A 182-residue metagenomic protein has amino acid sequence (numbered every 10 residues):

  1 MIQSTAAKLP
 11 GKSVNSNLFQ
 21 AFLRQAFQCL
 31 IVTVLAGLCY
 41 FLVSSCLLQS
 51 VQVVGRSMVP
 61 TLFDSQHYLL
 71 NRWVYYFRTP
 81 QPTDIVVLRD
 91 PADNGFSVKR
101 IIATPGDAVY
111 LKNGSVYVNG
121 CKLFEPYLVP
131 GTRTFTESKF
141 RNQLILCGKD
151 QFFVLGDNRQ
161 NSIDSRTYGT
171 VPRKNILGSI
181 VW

Functional and structural regions predicted by a protein language model:
I2-A26, I31, L42, C46-Q52 (+1 more regions): Soluble "head" domains of membrane/secretory-pathway proteins
T33-V34, L38-C39: Single-pass alpha-helical transmembrane signal-anchor segments in small membrane proteins across taxa
